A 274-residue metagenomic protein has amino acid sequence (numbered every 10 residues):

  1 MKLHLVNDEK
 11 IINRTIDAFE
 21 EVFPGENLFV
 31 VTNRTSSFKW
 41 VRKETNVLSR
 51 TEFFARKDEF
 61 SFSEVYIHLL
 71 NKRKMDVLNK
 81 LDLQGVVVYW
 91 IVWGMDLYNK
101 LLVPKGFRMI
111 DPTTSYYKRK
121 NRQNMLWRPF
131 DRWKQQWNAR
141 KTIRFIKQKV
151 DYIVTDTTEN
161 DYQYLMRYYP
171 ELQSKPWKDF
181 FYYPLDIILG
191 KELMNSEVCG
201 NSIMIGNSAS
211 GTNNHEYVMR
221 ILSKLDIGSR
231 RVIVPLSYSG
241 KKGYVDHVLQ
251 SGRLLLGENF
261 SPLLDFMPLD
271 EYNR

Functional and structural regions predicted by a protein language model:
H4, R56-K74, V87-W93: Short N-terminal targeting/anchoring amphipathic segment
K10-R14, S210-K224: A conserved mid-protein helix/loop that constitutes part of the nucleotide-sugar donor-binding site
T35-S36, G94, E159-N160, P176-K191 (+1 more regions): Short beta-strand->alpha-helix junction loop in the catalytic core of nucleotide-activated group-transfer enzymes
E64-Y66, L83-M125: Active-site proximal beta-strand in glycosyltransferases
F130-P176: A short, active-site helix/loop in glycosyltransferases that binds the activated sugar's phosphate group
L193-N213, L222, V232-V234: Conserved donor-binding/catalytic core segment of Leloir-type glycosyltransferases
R231-V248, D265: Glycosyltransferase donor-sugar binding loop
D246-E271: Nucleotide-activated donor-binding/catalytic signature segment of Leloir-type glycosyltransferases, i.e., the conserved
